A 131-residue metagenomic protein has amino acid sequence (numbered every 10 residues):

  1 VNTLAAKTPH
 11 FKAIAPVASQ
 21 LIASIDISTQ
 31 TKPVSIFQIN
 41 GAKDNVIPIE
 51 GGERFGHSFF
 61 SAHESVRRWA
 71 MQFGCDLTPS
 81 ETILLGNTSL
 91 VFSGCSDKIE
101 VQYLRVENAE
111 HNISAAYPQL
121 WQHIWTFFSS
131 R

Functional and structural regions predicted by a protein language model:
V1-L4, H10-F11, S61-V66, Y117-I124: Stable alpha-helical elements in mature extracytoplasmic
V1-V34, N45: Primarily recognizes the serine-hydrolase "nucleophile elbow" in alpha/beta-hydrolase and SGNH/GDSL folds
I25-D26, G52-G56, E110-S114: Second-shell loop/turn segments in exported
I36-I39, F60, A70-R131: C-terminal catalytic histidine-bearing segment of alpha/beta-hydrolase fold enzymes
A42-N45, I49-E53, N108-E110: Acidic beta-to-alpha connecting loop that harbors the catalytic carboxylate
N45-E50, V66-Q72: Short C-terminal domain-edge/linker segments immediately following a structured domain
P48-E64: Substrate-binding surface in catalytic domains of secreted glycosidases
